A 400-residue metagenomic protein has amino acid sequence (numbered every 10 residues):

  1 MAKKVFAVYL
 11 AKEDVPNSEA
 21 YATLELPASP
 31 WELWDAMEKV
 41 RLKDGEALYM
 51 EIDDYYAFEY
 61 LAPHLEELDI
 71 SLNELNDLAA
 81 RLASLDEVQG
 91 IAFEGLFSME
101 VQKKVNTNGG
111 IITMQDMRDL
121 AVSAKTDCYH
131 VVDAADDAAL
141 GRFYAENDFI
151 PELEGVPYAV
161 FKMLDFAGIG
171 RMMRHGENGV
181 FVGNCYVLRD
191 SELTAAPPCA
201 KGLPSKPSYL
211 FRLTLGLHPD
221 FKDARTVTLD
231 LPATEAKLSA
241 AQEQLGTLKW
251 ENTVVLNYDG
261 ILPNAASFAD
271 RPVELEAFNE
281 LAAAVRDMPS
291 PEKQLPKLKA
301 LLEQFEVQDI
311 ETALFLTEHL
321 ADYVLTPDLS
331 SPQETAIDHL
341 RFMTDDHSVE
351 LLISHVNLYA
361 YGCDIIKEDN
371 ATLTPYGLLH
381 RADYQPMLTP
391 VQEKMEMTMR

Functional and structural regions predicted by a protein language model:
M1-K3, N17, K43-G45, R174 (+5 more regions): A generic structural signal for short, non-catalytic loop/turn and secondary-structure boundary residues
A2-E32, S205-E235, R381, E396-R400: Short, extreme N-terminal segment that most often corresponds to the first beta-strand
A7, N147-T194, L203-P219, I337-M387: C-terminal structured interaction module
E32, G168, A236-K237, A360: An acidic, carboxylate-rich microenvironment
M37-V160, Y186-L210, A224, P232-V349 (+2 more regions): Mixed-charge (acidic/basic) macromolecular-recognition segments
D165, N357, P390-R400: Non-Sec secretion/translocation targeting segments of pathogen effectors
